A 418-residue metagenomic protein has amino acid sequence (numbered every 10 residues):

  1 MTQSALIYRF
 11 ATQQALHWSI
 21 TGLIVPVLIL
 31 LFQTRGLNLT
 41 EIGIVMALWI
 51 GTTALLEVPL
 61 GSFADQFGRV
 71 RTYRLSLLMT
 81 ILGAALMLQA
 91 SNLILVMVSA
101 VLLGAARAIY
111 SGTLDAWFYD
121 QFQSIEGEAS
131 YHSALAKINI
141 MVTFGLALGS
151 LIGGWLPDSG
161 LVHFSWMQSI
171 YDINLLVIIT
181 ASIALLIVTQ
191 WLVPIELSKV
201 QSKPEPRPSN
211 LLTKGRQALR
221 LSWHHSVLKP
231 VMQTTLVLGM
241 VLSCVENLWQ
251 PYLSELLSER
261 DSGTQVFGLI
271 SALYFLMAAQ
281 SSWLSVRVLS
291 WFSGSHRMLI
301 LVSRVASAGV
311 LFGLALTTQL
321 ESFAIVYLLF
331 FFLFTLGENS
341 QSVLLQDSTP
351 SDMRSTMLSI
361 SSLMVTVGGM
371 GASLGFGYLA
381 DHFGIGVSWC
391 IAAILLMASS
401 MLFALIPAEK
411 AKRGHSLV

Functional and structural regions predicted by a protein language model:
M1-A5, V193-Q233: Juxtamembrane intracellular "pre-TM" segments in multi-pass secondary transporters
T2-L55, L88, V227-Y274: Helix-loop boundary and gating motifs at the non-cytosolic
A15, G83, I94-Y110, E321-L336: Hydrophobic core of transmembrane alpha-helices in multi-pass small-molecule transporters, especially MFS/SLC-type
L30, T34, L146-N174, P251-E259 (+2 more regions): Transmembrane alpha-helix termini and helix-breaking/packing motifs in multi-pass membrane transporters
G43-A47, A54-V58, S62-D65, V70-R71 (+2 more regions): C-terminal transmembrane bundle of multi-pass solute transporters/carriers
L78-N92, V96, V305-T318: C-terminal ends and interior cores of transmembrane alpha-helices in multi-pass membrane transporters/permeases
V101-V142: Cytoplasmic helix-loop-helix junction between adjacent transmembrane helices in 12-TM secondary transporters
S169-Y171, I178-P206, L405-L417: Helix-loop junctions on the cytosolic side of multi-pass membrane transporters, especially the intracellular loop
